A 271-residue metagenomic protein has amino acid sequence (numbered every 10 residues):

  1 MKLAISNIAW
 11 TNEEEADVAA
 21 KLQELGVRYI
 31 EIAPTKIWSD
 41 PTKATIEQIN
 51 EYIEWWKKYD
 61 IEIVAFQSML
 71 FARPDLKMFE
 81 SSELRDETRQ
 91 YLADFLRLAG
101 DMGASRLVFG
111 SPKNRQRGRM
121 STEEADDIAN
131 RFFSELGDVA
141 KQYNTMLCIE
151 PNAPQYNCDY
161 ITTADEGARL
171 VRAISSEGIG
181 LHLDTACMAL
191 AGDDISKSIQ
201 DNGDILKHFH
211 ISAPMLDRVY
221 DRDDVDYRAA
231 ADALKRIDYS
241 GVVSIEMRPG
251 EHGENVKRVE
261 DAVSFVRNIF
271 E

Functional and structural regions predicted by a protein language model:
M1-A4, A9-R28, R89, A93 (+3 more regions): Histidine-acidic metal/acid-base catalytic patches
M1-L3, I61-V64: Transmembrane beta-strand segments of Gram-negative outer membrane beta-barrel proteins
A9-T11, P34-K36, M69-A72, K113-R115 (+4 more regions): Active-site-proximal loop/turn and secondary-structure-junction residues that shape catalytic pockets, frequently
A16-D17, K57-K58, D75-G180, L190: Active-site acidic/histidine proton-transfer and metal-coordination neighborhood in alpha/beta enzyme cores
A33-I53, K113, R117: Glycine-rich, proline-tolerant flexible connector loops at the mouths of alpha/beta enzymes
Q48-K58, F132-A140, S198, A229-A233: Catalytic-core regions built around general acid/base machinery
W55, V64-F66: Conserved alpha-helical segments that form or flank metal/cofactor-binding pockets of metalloenzymes
